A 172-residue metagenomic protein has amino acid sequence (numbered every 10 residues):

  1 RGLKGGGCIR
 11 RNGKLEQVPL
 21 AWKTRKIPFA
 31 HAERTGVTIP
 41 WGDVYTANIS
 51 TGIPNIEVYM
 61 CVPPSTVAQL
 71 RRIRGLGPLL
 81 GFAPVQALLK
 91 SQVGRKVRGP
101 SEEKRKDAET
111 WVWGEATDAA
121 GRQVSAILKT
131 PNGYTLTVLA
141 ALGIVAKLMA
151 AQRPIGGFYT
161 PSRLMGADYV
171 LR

Functional and structural regions predicted by a protein language model:
R1-R172: C-terminal catalytic/substrate-binding lobe primarily of soluble NAD(P)-dependent oxidoreductases
